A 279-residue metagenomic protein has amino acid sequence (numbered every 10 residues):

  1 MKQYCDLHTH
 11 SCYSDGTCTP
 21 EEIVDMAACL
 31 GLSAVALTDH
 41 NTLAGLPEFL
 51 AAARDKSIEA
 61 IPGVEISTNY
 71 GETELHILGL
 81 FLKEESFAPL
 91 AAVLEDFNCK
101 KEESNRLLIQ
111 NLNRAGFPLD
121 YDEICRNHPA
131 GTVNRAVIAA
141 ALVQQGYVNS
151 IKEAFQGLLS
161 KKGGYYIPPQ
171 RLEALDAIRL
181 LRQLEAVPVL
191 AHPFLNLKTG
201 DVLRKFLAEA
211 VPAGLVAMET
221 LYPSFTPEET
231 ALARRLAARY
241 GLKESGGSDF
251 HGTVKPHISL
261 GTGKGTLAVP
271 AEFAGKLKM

Functional and structural regions predicted by a protein language model:
M1-T73, L158-K161, L172-K255: An N-terminally biased module of ancient metal coordination in phosphate/nucleic-acid-related enzymes
R54-F206, K264-K276: Extended substrate/RNA-proximal surfaces in nucleic-acid metabolism proteins
S248-M279: Catalytic core of soluble alpha/beta enzymes
